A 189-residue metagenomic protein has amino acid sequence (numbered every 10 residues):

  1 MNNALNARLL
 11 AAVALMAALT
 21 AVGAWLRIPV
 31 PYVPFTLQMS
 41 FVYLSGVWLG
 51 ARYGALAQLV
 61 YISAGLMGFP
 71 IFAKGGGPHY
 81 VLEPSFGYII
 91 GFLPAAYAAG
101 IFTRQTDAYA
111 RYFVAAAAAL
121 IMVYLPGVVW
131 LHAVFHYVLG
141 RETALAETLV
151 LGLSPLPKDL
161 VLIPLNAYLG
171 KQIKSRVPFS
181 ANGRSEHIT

Functional and structural regions predicted by a protein language model:
M1-A57: Hydrophobic transmembrane alpha-helices
L5-M16, Q38-V42, G54, P84 (+6 more regions): Residue-level signature of transmembrane alpha-helical entry/exit and packing/kink sites in multi-pass membrane
L9-A17, V22, H79-L125: Short helix-perturbing small/polar motifs within transmembrane alpha-helices
T20, A24, G46, G65 (+4 more regions): Structural signal for membrane-spanning alpha-helices in multi-pass inner-membrane proteins, emphasizing helix cores
G23-P34, I62-A95: Interfacial aromatic-anchored transmembrane helix boundaries in multi-pass membrane proteins
L26, G75, F102-T106, A133-V134: Helix-loop junctions at the membrane-solvent interface of multi-pass transporters, primarily the C-terminal
W48-R52, A98-T106, Q172-V177: Structural signal for the C-terminal ends of transmembrane alpha-helices and the immediately following loop
T106-G183: Membrane-embedded alpha-helical hairpins and interfacial helices in multi-pass inner-membrane proteins
